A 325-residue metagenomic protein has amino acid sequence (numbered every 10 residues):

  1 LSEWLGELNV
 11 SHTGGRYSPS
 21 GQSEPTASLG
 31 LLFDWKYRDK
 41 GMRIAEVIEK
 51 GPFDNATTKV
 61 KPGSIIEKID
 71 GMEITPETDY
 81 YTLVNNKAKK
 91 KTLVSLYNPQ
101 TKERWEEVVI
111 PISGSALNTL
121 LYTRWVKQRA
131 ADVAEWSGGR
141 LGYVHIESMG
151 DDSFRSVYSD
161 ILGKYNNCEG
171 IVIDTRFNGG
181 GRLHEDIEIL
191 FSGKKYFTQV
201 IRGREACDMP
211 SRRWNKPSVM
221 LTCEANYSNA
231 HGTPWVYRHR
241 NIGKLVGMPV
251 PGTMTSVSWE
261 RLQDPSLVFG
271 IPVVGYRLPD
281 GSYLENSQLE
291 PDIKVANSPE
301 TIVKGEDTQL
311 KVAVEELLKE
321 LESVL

Functional and structural regions predicted by a protein language model:
L1-W4, L310: Short, well-structured alpha-helical segments that form the helix of a local strand-helix-strand
E3, E7-K50, D54-A56, E135: PDZ/PDZ-like peptide-tail recognition elements
Q22, R43-E46, K50-P52, E67 (+3 more regions): Cleft-lining beta-strand/loop regions that shape enzyme active-site pockets
D34, S95-P99, R277: A generic structural motif
K61-I65: Structural motif
A130-A131, N226-S228, L262-K294: Metal-dependent DNA phosphodiester-chemistry modules and their immediately adjacent helices/loops in DNA-processing
A296-P299: Short, exposed interaction patches on small structured surface elements
